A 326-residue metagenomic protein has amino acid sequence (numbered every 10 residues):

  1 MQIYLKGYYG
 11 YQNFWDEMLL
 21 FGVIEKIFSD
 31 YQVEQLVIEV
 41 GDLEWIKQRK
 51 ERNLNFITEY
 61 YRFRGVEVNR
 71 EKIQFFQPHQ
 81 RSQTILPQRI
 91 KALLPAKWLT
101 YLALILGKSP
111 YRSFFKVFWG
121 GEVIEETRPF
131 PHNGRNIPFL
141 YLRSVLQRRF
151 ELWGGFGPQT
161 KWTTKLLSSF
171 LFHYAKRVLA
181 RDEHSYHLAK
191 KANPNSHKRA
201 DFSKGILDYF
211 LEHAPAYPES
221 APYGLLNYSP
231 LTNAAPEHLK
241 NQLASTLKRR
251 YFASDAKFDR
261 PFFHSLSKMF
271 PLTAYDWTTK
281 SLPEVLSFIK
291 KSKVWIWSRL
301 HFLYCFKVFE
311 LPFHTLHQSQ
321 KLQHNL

Functional and structural regions predicted by a protein language model:
M1-L326: Active-site anion-handling motifs in enzyme catalytic cores
